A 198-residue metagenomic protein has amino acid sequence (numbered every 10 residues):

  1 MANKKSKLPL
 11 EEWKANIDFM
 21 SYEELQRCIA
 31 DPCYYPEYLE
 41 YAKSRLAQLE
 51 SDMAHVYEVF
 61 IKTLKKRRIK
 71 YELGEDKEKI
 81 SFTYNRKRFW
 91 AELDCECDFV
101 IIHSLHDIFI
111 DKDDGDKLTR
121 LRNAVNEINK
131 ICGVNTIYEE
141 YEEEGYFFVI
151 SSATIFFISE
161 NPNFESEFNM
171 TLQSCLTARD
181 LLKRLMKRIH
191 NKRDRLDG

Functional and structural regions predicted by a protein language model:
A2-K4, L25-R27, L46-C95: Charge-rich, low-complexity N-terminal segments
N3-M20: N-terminal acidic leader/helix
F19, R27-E40: Charged, low-complexity interaction regions
A91-I110: A short acidic-to-branched-hydrophobic micro-motif
S104-F148: Short, internal acidic amphipathic alpha-helical interface segments that mediate docking to partner proteins
V149-T154: Short, aliphatic-rich beta-strand segments
F157-Q173: A short acidic/glycine-rich loop-to-helix N-cap element
M186-G198: Short, highly charged C-terminal tails/helix-capping segments
